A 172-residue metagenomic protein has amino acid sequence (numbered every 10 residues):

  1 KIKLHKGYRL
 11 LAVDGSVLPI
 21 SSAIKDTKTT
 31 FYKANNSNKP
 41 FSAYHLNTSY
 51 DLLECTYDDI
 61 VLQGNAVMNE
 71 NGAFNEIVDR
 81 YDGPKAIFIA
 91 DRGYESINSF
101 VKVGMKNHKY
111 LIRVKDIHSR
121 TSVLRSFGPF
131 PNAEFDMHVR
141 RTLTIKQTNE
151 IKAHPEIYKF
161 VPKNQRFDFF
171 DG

Functional and structural regions predicted by a protein language model:
K1-R9, V13-T27, N35-G172: Single, function-defining residue in the core of a domain
